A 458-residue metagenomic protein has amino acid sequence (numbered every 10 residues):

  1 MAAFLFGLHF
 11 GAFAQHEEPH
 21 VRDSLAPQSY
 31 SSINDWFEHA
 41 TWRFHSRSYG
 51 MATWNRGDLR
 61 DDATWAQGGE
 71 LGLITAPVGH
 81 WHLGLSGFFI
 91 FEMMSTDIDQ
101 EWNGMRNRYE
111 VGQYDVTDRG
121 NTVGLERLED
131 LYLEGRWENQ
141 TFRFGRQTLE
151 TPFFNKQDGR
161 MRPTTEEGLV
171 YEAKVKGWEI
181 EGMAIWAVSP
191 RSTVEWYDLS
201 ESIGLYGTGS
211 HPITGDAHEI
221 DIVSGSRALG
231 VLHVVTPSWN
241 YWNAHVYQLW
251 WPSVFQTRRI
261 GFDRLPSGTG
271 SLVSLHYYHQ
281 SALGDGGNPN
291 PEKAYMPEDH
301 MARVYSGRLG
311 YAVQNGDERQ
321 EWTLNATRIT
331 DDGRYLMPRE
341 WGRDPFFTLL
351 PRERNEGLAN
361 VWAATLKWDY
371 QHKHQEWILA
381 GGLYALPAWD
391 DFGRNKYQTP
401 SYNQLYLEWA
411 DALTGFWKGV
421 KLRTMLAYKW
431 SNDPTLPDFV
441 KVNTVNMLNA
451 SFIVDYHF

Functional and structural regions predicted by a protein language model:
A14, E101-D130, Q140-V235, H245 (+2 more regions): Surface-exposed coil loops of outer-membrane beta-barrel proteins
A14-R146, A173, E408-L413, K421-F458: Beta-barrel outer-membrane channel/assembly domains of diderm bacteria
E38, D61-Q67, L125-E129, R136 (+8 more regions): Residues that define the transmembrane beta-barrel architecture of outer-membrane proteins
W42, H80-L83, N139-R143, G177-G182 (+7 more regions): Repeated loop/turn-to-beta-strand initiation elements of outer-membrane beta-barrel proteins
S46-G50, F142-Q157, I180-G182, L232 (+6 more regions): Transmembrane beta-strand segments that form the barrel wall of outer-membrane beta-barrel proteins
G69-T75, L131-G135, L169-A173, L232-P237 (+5 more regions): Residues on the lipid-exposed face of transmembrane beta-strands in outer-membrane beta-barrel proteins
M93-T96, E181-L229, G270-F346, Y428-N446: Outer-membrane beta-barrel translocator/channel fold
E321-A412: C-terminal structural cap/anchor segments
